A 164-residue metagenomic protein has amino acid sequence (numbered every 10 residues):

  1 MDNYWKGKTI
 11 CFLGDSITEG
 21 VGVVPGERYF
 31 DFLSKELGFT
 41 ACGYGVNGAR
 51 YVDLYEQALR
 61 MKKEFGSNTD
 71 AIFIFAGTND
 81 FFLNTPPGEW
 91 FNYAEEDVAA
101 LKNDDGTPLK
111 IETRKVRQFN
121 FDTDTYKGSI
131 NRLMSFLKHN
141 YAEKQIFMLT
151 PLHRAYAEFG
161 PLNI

Functional and structural regions predicted by a protein language model:
M1-S67, I72: Serine-esterase "nucleophile elbow" of acetyl-processing enzymes
L59-I164: Alpha-helical cap/lid subdomain in secreted, periplasmic, or secretory-pathway luminal O-acyl-processing enzymes
